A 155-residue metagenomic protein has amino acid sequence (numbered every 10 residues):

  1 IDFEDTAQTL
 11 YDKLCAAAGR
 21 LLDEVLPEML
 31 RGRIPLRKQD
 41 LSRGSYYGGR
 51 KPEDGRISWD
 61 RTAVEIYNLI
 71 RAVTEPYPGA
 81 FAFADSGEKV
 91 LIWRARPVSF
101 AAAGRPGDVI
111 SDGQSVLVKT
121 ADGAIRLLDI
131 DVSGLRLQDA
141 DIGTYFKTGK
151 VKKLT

Functional and structural regions predicted by a protein language model:
I1-V98: Active-site-proximal loop/hinge segments within enzyme catalytic domains
D60-T155: An anion-binding loop in the catalytic cleft
